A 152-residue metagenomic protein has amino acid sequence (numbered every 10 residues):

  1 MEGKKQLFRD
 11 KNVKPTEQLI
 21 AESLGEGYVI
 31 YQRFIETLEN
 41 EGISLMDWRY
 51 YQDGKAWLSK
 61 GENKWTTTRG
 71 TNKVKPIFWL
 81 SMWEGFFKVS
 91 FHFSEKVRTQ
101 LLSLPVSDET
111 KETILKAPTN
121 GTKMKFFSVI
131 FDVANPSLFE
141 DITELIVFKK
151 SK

Functional and structural regions predicted by a protein language model:
M1-K152: Charge-dense, helix-prone N-terminal extensions
